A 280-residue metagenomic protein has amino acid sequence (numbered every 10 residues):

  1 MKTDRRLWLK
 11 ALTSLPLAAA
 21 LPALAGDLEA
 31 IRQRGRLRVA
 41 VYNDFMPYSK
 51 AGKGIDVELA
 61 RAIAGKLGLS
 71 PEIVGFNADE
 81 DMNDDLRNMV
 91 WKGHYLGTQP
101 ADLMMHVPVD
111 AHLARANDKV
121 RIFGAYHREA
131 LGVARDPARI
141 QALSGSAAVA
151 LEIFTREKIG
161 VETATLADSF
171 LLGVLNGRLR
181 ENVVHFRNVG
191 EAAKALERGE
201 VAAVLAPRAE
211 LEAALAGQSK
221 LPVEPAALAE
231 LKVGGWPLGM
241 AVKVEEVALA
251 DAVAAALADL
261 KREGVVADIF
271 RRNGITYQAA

Functional and structural regions predicted by a protein language model:
L7-A25: N-terminal export signals
E29-M104: Extracytoplasmic small-molecule ligand-binding "clamshell" domains of the periplasmic binding protein/Venus flytrap
L37-N43, S146-A167: Short loop->beta-strand "edge-of-pocket" segments that line small-molecule binding or catalytic clefts across diverse
Y42-N43, H127-G132, I140-Q141, A216-L257 (+1 more regions): Periplasmic-binding protein-like
R61, G65-S70, V74-G75, P137 (+4 more regions): Ligand-binding cleft/hinge of the Venus flytrap
V74-A150: Acidic, polar ligand-binding/catalytic clefts
D84, L103-A116, L172-V174, R198 (+1 more regions): A ligand-binding cleft/hinge motif common to bilobed small-molecule-binding domains
L166-L172, L257-A280: Ligand-binding clefts/hinges and TM-proximal coupling segments of bilobed small-molecule sensing domains
